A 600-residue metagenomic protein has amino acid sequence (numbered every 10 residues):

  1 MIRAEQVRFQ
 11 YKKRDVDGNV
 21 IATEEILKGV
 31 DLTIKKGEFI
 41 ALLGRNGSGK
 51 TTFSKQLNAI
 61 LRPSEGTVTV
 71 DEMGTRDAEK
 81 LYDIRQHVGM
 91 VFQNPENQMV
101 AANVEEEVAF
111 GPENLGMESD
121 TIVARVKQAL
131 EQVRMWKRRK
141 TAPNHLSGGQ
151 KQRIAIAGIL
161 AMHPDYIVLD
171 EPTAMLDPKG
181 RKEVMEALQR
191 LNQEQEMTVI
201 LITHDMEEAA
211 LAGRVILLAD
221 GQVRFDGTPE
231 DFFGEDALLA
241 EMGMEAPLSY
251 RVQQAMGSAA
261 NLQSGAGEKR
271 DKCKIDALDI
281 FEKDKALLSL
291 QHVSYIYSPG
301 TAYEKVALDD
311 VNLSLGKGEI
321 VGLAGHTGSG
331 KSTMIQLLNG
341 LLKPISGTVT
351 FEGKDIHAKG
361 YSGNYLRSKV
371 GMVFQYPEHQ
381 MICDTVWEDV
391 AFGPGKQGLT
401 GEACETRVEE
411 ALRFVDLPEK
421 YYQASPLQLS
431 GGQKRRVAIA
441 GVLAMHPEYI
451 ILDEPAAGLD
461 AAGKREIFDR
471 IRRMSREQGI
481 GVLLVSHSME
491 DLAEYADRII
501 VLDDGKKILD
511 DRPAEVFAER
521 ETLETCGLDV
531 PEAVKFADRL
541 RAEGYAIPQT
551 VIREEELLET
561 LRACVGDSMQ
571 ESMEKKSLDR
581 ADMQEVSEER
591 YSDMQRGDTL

Functional and structural regions predicted by a protein language model:
L43-R45, A324-H326: The feature captures the beta-strand-to-loop junction immediately N-terminal to the Walker
N58, N339: Helix-to-loop junction immediately C-terminal to a conserved catalytic motif
T67-D83, T348-Y365: ABC ATPase NBD Q-loop/coupling interface
D120-K137, E402-K420: Conserved ABC ATPase "signature" region
A142-L146, Q150, S425-L429, Q433: Conserved ABC ATPase signature
H163, H446: Conserved catalytic motifs of ABC-family nucleotide-binding domains
I167-D170, I450-D453: Catalytic Walker B motif of ABC-type/P-loop ATPase nucleotide-binding domains
